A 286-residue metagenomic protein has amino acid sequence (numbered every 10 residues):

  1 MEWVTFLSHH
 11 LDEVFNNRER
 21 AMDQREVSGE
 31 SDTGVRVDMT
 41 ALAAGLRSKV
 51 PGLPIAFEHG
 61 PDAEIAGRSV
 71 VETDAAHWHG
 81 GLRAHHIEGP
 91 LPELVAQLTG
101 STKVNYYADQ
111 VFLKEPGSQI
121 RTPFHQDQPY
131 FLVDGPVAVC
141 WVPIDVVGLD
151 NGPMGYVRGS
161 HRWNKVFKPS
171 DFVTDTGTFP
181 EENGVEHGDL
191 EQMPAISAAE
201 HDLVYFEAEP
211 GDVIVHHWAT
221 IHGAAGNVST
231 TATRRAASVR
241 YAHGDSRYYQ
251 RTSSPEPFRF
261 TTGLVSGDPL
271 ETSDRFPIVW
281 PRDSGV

Functional and structural regions predicted by a protein language model:
M1-W3, V111-K114, P129, V147 (+3 more regions): Short, solvent-exposed loop/turn segments at secondary-structure junctions
E2-P123, Y130-F131: Non-heme Fe(II)-dependent double-stranded beta-helix
H9, W78, Y107-A108, P136 (+3 more regions): Residues that flank catalytic or metal-binding motifs in active/ligand-binding sites
R20-A21, R25, G45, V166-D175 (+2 more regions): Non-heme Fe(II)/2-oxoglutarate
S101-V104, Q126-V133, V142-P153, G159-R162 (+1 more regions): Active-site region of the double-stranded beta-helix
F124-D127, W141-V142, E200-D202, I221-A224: Glycine-rich, charged/polar anion/phosphate-binding loops that engage phosphate groups from diverse ligands
L132-L149, E207-P210, V215, R240-H243: Short, conserved beta-strand element in jelly-roll/cupin
L149-I221: Double-stranded beta-helix
